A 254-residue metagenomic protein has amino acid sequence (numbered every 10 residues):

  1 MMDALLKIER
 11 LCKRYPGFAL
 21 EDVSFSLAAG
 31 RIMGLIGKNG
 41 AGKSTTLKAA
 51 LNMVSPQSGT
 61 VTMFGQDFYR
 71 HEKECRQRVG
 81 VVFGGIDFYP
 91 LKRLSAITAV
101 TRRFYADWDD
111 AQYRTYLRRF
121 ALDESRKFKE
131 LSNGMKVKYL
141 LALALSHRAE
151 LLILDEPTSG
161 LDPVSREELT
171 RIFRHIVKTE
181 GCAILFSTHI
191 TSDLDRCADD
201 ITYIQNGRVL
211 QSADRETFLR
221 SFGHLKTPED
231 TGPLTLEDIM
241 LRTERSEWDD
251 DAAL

Functional and structural regions predicted by a protein language model:
I8-L11, F18-A28, G59: Conserved beta-strand
I36-K38: The feature captures the beta-strand-to-loop junction immediately N-terminal to the Walker
L51: Helix-to-loop junction immediately C-terminal to a conserved catalytic motif
G59-R70, E74-C75: Conserved ABC transporter NBD signature motif
F83-L140: ABC-family P-loop ATPase nucleotide-binding domains
L152-E156: Catalytic Walker B motif of ABC-type/P-loop ATPase nucleotide-binding domains
P163-S165: Helix N-cap at the start of a conserved alpha-helix in ABC-type nucleotide-binding domains
